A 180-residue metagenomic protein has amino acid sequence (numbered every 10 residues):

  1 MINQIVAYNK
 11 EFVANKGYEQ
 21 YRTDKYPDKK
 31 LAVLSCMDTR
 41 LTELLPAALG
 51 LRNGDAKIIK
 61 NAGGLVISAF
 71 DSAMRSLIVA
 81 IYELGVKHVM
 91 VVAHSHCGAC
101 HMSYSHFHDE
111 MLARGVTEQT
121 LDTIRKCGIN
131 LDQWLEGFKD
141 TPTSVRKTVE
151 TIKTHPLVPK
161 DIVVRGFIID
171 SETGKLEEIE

Functional and structural regions predicted by a protein language model:
M1-K29, G64-A69, I81-L84, A99-E180: Divalent-metal-activated hydrolytic enzyme cores
N15, E19-M74: Conserved beta-strand-loop surface patch within small alpha/beta domains used for substrate/adaptor or ligand engagement
L34-C36, K60, V92-H94, F167-D170: Short beta-strand segments
D38-R40, S95-A99: Gly/Ser/Thr-rich loops at beta-strand to alpha-helix junctions that form or flank small-molecule/cofactor-binding
M74-I81: Short secondary-structure capping micro-motifs at structural edges
Y82-H94: Ordered, amphipathic secondary-structure segments that act as subunit-interaction surfaces in large macromolecular
